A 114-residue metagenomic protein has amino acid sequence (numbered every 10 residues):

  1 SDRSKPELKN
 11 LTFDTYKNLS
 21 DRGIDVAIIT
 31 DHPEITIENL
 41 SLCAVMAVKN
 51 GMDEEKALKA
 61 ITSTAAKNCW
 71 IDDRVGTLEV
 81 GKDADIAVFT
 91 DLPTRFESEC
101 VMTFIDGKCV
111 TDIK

Functional and structural regions predicted by a protein language model:
S1, K5-F89: His/Asp/Glu-enriched, well-ordered alpha-helical/loop segment that forms or immediately abuts the divalent-metal
E79-K114: C-terminal cap of metal-dependent C-N hydrolases
